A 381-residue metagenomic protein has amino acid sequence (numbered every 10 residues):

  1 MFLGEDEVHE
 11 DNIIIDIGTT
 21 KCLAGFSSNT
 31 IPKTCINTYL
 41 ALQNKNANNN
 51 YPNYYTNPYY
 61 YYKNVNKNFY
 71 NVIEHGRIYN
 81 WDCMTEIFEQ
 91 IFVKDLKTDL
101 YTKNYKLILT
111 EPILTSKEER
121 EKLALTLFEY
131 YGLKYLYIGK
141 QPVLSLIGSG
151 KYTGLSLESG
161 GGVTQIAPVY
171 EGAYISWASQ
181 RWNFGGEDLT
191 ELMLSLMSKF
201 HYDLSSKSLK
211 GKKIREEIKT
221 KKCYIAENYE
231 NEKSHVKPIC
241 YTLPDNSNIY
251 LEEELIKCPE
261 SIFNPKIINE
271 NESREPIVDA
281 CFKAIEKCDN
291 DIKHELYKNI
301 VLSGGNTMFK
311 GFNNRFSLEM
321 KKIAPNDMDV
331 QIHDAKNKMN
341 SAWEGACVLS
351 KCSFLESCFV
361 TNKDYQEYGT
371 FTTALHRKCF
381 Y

Functional and structural regions predicted by a protein language model:
M1-V8, E129, L133-L157, A173 (+1 more regions): Conserved phosphate-binding catalytic cores of ATP/NTP-utilizing and phosphoryl-transfer enzymes
E7, I15-K21, S149-K151, S156-T164 (+6 more regions): A short acidic Gly-Thr/Ser loop motif
V8-T126, Y135-Y137, Q165, I175-A178 (+3 more regions): Conserved phosphate-binding loops in N-terminal lobes of ATP-dependent enzymes of the actin/Hsp70/sugar-kinase
I87-D95, N248, K257-L296, R315: Phosphate/ATP-binding catalytic cores across multiple sugar-kinase/actin-like superfamilies, primarily ASKHA
T110-E119, I218, C223, E227 (+2 more regions): Glycine-rich phosphate-binding loops at beta-strand->alpha-helix junctions
G139-Q141, E295, S317-C347: Conserved phosphate-binding/catalytic loops in two-lobed NTP-binding clefts
Y170-N271, N299: Phosphate-binding glycine-rich/basic clefts of nucleotide- and phosphate-handling proteins, predominantly
K199-T220, Y224-Y241, H333-Y381: Acidic, glycine/GT-rich loop-and beta-edge segments that sit at the periphery of enzyme/chaperone cores
